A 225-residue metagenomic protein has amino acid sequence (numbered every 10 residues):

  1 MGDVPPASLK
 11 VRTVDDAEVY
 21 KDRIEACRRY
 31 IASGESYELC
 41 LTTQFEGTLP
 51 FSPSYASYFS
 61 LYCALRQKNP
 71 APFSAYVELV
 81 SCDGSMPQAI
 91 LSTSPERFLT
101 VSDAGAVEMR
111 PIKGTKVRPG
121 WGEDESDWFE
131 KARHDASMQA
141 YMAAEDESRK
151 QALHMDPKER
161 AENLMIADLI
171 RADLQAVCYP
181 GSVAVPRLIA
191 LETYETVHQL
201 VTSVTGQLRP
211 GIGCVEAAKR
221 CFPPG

Functional and structural regions predicted by a protein language model:
M1-G225: Extended alpha-helical targeting/anchoring segments, especially N-terminal organellar/secretory targeting helices
